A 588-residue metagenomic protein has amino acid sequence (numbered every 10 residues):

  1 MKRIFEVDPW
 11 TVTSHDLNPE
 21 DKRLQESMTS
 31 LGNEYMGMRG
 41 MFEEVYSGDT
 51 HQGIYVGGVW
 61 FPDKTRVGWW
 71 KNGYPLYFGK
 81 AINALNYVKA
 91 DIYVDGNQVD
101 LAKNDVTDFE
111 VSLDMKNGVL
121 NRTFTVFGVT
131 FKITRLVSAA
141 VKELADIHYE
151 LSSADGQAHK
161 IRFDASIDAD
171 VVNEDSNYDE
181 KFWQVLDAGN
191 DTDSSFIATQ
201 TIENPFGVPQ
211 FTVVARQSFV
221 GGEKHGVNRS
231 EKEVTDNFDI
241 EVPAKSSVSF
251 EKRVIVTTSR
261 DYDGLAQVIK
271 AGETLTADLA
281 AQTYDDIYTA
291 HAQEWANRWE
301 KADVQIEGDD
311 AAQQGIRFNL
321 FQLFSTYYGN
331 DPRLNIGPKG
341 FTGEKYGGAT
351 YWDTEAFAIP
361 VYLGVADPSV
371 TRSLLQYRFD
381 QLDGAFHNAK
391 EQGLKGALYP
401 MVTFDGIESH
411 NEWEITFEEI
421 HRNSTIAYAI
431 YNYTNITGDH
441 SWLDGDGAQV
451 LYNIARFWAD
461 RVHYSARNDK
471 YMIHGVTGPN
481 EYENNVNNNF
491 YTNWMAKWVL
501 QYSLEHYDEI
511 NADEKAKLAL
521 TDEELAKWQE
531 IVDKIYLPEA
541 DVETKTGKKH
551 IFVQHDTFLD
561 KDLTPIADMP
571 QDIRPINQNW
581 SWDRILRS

Functional and structural regions predicted by a protein language model:
M1-M41, V45-Y46, T50-K345: Acidic/polar, glycine-enriched structural segments that form the non-catalytic walls/loops of the carbohydrate-binding
E300-Q305, Q322-S325, A356-P368, E414 (+4 more regions): Well-ordered alpha-helical scaffold segments within catalytic/enzyme domains
Q305, D309-R317, Y351, E355-L398: Carboxylate/His-rich catalytic cores and anion/metal-binding grooves
I306-Q313, N330-D331, G364-L375, T434-Q449 (+1 more regions): Structural helix-adjacent loops and short alpha-helical linkers that scaffold large soluble proteins
G308, T342-W352, N411-N423, E481-N493 (+1 more regions): Solvent-exposed loop and edge beta-strand segments that line ligand/cofactor-binding and catalytic clefts
Y327-T342, S369-Y428, T434, H440-G445 (+2 more regions): Helix-terminus loop motifs that line ligand-binding clefts
T350-A356, P360-F379, Q501, D508 (+1 more regions): Active-site core of glycosidic bond-cleaving carbohydrate-active enzymes
I407, F457-E523: Acidic/histidine-rich catalytic neighborhood
